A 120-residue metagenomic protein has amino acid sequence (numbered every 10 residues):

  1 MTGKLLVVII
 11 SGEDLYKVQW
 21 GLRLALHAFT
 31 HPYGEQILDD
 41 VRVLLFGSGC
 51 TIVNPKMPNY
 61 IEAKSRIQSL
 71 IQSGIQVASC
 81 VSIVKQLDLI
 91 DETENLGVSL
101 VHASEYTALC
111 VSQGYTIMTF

Functional and structural regions predicted by a protein language model:
M1-K4: A short, charged/proline- and glycine-enriched loop that marks the coil->beta-strand transition at the N-terminal
L6-I9, T116-F120: Short hydrophobic beta-strand segments
L6-L22, C50-M57: Short, glycine-rich nucleotide/cofactor-binding loops
V18-Q36: Histidine-anchored nucleotide/phosphate-binding helix
D40-G47, V77-S82: Short internal beta-strands
P58-G97: Mid-chain, well-packed structural core segment of small domains
S99-S104: Short acidic-hydrophobic, aromatic-tinged amphipathic segments that line or gate anion-handling sites
Y106, V111-M118: C-terminal binding/interaction regions
